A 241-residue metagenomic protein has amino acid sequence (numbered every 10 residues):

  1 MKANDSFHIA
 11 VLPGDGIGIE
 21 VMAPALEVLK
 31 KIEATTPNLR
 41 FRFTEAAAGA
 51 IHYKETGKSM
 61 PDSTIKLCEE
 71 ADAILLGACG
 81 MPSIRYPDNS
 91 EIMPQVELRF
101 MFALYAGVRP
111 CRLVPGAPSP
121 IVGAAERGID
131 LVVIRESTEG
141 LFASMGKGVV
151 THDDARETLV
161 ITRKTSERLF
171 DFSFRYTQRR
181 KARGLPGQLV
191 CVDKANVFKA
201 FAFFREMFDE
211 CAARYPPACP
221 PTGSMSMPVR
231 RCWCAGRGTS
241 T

Functional and structural regions predicted by a protein language model:
N4, A10-T36, T151-P228: Glycine-rich phosphate/diphosphate-binding loop of Rossmann-like nucleotide-binding domains
N4-H8, L39, E69-A73, L104 (+5 more regions): Short coil/turn connectors at secondary-structure junctions
N38-P61, R231-W233: N-terminal beta-loop-helix "entrance" segment that forms/cooperates in small-molecule cofactor or anionic ligand
R42-A46, R109, V190, T222-S224: General small-molecule cofactor/ligand-binding pocket signal
A47-K54, G80-P82, A195-F198, M227-V229: Acidic, glycine-rich active-site loops and adjacent beta-strand->loop/helix elements that engage anionic groups
Y53-L159: N-terminal glycine-rich phosphate/adenylate-binding segment common to multiple enzyme folds
I65-S83, A218-T241: Glycine-rich phosphate-binding loop
S144, A200-A202, W233-A235: Short, well-ordered secondary-structure micro-motifs
